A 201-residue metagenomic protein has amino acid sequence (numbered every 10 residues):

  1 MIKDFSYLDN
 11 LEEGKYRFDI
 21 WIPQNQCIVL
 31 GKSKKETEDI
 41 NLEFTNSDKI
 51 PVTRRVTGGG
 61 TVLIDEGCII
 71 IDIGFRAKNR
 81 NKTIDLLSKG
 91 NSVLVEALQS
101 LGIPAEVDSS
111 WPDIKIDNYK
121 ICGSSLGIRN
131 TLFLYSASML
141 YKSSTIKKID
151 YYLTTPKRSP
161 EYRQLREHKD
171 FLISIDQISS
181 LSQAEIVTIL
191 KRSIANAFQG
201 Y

Functional and structural regions predicted by a protein language model:
M1-E43, S47, R55, P104 (+1 more regions): Active-site loop/lid in soluble adenylation, ligation, and acyl-transfer enzymes
E12-E13, Q24, I64, G127-F133: Short, surface-exposed loop and linker segments with low hydrophobicity and enrichment for Pro/Ser/Thr
F18-D19, N41-L42, G60-T61, C122-N130: A generic local secondary-structure boundary/capping motif
P23-N25, T57, E66, V107-P112: Short Gly/Ser/Thr- and Asp/Glu-enriched loop/turn motifs at secondary-structure junctions
V29, V62-L63, L140: Long, contiguous hydrophobic alpha-helical segments, chiefly transmembrane helices and signal peptides
D39-N79: A glycine-rich, hydrophobic loop/mini-helix early in the fold
I70-F198: Catalytic beta-strand/loop module used to bind and position nucleotide/cofactor moieties in cofactor-attachment
